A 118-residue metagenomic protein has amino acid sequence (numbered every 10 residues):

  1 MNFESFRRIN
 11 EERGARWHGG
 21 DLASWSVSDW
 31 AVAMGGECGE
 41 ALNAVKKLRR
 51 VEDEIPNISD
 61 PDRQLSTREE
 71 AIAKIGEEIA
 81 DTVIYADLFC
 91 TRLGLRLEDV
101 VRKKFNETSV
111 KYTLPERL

Functional and structural regions predicted by a protein language model:
M1-L118: Flexible "arm" and connector segments at domain edges
